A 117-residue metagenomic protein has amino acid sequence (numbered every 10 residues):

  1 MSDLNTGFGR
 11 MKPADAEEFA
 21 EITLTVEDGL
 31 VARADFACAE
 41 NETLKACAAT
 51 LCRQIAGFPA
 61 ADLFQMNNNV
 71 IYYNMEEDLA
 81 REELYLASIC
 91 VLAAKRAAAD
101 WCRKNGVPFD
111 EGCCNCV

Functional and structural regions predicted by a protein language model:
M1-V117: Domain-level signature for proteins that mediate thiol-based redox and metal-cofactor handling
